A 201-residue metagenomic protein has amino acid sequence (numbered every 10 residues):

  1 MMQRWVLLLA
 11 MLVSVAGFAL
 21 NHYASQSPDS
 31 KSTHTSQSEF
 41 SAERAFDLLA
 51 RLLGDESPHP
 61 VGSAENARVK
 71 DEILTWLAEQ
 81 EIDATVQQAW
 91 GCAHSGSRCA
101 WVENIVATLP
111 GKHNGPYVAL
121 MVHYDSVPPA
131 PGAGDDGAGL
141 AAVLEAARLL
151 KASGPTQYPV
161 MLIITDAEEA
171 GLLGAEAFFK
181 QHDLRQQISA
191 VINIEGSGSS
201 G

Functional and structural regions predicted by a protein language model:
R4-N21: Hydrophobic membrane-insertion alpha-helices, especially the h-region of bacterial N-terminal signal peptides
F18-K70, Q80, Y124-S126, S199: N-terminal capping segment at the start of a domain
S38-A45, H59-K70, C99-A100, Y117 (+3 more regions): Solvent-exposed, acidic/flexible segments
R44-R51, R68-E79, A84, A138 (+3 more regions): Extracytoplasmic/secreted proteins, especially bacterial periplasmic and envelope-associated proteins
A50-P110: A non-catalytic alpha/beta surface segment that caps or lines the substrate-entry region of metallo-dependent hydrolase
G111-Y117: Proline/glycine-enriched tight loop/beta-turn segments at coil->beta junctions that connect or precede beta-strands
Y117-H123: Short beta-strand element of the alpha/beta-hydrolase
S126-G201: Acidic/histidine-rich catalytic neighborhood of metal-dependent amide-processing enzymes
